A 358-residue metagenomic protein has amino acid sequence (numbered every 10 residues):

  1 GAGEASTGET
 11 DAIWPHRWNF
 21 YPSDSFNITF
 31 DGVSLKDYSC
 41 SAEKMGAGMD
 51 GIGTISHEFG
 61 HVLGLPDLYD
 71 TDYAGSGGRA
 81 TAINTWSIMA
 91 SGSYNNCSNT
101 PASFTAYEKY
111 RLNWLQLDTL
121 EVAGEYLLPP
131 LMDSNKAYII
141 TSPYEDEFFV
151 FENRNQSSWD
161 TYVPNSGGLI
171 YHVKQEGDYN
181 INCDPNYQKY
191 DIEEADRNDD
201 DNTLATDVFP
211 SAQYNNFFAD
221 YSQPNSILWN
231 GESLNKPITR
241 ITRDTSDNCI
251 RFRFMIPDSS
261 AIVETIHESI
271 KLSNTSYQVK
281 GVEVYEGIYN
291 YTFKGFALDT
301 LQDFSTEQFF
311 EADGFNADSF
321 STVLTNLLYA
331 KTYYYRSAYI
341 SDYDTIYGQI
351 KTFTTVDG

Functional and structural regions predicted by a protein language model:
G1-A2, Y334: Short, well-structured beta-strand segments enriched in hydrophobic/aromatic residues within extracellular or lumenal
G3-A5, L68, Y94-N95, N155-S157 (+4 more regions): Acidic glycine-/aspartate-rich tracts in secreted/extracellular proteins
G3-I13, T71-D72, C97-S98: Secretory-pathway/luminal and periplasmic proteins that interact with or process carbohydrate-rich
G8-G46, K109-S259: Non-catalytic C-terminal accessory/binding modules of secreted extracellular proteins
E43-K109: The catalytic-center signature of Zn2+-dependent metalloproteases
T81-I83, P164, Y347: A short, structural micro-pattern
D258-G358: Short, surface-exposed linear motifs at loops/turns and structural transition points
